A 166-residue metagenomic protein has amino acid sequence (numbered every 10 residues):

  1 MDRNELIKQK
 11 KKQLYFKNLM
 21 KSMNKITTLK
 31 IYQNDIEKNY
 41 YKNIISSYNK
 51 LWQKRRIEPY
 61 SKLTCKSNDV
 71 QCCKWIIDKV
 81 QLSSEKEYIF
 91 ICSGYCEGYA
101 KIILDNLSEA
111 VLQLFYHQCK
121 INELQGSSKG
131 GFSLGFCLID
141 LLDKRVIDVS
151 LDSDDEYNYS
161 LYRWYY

Functional and structural regions predicted by a protein language model:
M1-E156, L161-Y166: Structured alpha/beta or helical-core interaction and ligand-binding surfaces enriched in interleaved
